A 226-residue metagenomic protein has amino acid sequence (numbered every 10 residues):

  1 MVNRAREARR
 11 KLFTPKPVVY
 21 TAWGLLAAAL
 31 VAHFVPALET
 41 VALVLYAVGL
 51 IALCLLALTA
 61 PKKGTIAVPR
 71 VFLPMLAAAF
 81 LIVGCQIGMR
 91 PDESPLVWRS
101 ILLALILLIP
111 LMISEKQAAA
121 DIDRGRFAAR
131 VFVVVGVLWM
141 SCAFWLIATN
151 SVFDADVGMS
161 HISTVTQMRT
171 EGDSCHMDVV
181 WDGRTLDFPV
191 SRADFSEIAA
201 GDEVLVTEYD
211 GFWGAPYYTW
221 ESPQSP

Functional and structural regions predicted by a protein language model:
M1-T59: Membrane-anchoring hydrophobic segments
R10-Y20, I66-L73, A118-V134: Cytoplasm-facing juxtamembrane segments at the starts of transmembrane helices in multi-pass membrane proteins
A37-Q117: Membrane-embedded alpha-helical segments of integral membrane proteins
D123-S151: Internal/C-terminal transmembrane anchor helices
F153-E171: Structural detector for short beta-strands of small beta-barrel domains
T170-V179: Short aromatic-glycine-enriched beta-strand elements
R192-T207: Short nucleic-acid-contacting surface segments enriched for D/E, G, S/T with interspersed K/R
D210-P226: OB-fold/S1-family single-stranded nucleic acid-binding modules
